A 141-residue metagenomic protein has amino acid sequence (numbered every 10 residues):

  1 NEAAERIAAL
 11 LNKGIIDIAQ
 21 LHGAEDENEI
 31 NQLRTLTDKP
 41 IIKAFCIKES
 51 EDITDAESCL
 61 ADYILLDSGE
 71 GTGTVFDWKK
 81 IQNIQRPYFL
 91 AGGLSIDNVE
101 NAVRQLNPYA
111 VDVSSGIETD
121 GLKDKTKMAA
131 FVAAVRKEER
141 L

Functional and structural regions predicted by a protein language model:
N1-I18: Active-site beta->alpha loop and helix N-cap motifs at the rims of alpha/beta catalytic domains
A9-K13, A24-S115, T119-D120, D124-L141: Short loop-to-alpha-helix "cap/lid" segments that border enzyme active sites across diverse enzyme classes
Q20-H22: Short N-terminal targeting/anchoring amphipathic segment
